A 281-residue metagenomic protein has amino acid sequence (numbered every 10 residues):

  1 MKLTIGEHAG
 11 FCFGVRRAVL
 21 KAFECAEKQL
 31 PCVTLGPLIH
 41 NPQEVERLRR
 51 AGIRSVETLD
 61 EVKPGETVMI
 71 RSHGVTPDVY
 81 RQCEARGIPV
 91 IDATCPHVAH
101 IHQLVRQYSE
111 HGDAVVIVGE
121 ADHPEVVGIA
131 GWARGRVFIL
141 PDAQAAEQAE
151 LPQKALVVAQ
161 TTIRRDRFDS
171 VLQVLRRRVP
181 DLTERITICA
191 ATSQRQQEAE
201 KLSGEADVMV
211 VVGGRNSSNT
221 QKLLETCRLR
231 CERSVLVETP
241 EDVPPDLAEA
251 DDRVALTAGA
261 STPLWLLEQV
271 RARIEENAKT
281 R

Functional and structural regions predicted by a protein language model:
M1-R281: The feature marks the mature, well-folded catalytic cores of soluble enzymes
